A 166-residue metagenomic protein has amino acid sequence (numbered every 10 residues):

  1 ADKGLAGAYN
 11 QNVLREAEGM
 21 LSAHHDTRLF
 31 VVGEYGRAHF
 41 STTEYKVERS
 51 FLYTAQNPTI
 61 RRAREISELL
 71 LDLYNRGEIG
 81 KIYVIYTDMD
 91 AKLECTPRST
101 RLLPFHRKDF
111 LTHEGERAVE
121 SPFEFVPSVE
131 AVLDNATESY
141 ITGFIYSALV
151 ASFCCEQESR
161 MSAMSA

Functional and structural regions predicted by a protein language model:
A1-A166: C-terminal beta-strand-loop-alpha-helix "lid" module of Rossmann-like NAD(P)-dependent dehydrogenases
